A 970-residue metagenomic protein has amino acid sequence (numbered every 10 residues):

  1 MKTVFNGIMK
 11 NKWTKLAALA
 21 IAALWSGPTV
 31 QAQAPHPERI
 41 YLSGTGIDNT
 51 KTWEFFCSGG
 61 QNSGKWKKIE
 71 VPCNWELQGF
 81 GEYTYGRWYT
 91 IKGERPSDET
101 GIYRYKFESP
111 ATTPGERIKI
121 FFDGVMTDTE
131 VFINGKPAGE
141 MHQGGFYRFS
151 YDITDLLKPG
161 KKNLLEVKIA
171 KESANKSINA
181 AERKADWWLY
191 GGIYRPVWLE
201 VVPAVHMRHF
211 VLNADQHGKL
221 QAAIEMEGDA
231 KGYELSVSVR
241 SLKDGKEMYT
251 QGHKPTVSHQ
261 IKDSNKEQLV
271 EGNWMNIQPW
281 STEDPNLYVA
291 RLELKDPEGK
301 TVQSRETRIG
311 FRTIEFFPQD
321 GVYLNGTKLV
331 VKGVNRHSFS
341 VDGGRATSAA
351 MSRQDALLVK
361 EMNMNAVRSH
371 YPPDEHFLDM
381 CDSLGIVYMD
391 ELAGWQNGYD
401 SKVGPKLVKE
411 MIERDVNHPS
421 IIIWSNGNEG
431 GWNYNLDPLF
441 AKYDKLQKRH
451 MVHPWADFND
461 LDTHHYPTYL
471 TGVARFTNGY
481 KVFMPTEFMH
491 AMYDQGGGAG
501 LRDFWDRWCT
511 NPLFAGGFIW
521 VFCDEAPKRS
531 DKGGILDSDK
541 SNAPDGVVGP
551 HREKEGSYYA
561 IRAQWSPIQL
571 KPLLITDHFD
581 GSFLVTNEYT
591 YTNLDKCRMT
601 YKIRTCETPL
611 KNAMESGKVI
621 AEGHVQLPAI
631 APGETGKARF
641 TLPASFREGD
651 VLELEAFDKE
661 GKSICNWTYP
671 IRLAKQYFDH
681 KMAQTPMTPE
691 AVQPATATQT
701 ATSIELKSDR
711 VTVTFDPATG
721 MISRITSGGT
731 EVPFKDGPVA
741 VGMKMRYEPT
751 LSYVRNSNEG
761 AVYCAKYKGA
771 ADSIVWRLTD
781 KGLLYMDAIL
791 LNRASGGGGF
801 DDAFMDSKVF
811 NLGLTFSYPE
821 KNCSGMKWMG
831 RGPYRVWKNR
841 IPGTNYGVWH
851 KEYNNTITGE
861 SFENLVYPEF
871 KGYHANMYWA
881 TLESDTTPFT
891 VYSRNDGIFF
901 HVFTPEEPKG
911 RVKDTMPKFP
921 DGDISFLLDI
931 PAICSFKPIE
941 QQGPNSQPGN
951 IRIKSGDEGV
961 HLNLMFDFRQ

Functional and structural regions predicted by a protein language model:
Q33-F121, S173-D186, Y190-I193, V548 (+4 more regions): Extended carbohydrate-recognition surfaces in non-catalytic/accessory domains of CAZymes and lectin-like proteins
A34-I40, F56-S58, N74, D98-H209 (+6 more regions): Accessory beta-strand-rich segments of carbohydrate-active enzymes
P37-E38, N74-L77, R87-I91, G144 (+10 more regions): An acidic-aromatic loop/edge-strand motif
T45-G64, E70, E76-Q78, D98 (+7 more regions): Substrate-binding clefts and catalytic carboxylate motifs of secreted carbohydrate-active enzymes
Q78-S109, T113-F122, M126-I133, E140-M141 (+8 more regions): Active-site-adjacent substrate/metal-binding segments within catalytic domains of carbohydrate-active enzymes
G124, I169-K171, S281, S645-R647 (+1 more regions): Beta-strand/loop-rich accessory regions of lumenal/periplasmic or secreted enzymes, predominantly carbohydrate-active
I133, K219-V257, G581-Q626, A638-R639 (+1 more regions): Beta-strand-rich binding/interaction modules
A350-S352, A356-V359, A366-G556, A560: Substrate-binding/catalytic cleft of secreted carbohydrate-active enzymes, primarily glycoside hydrolases
